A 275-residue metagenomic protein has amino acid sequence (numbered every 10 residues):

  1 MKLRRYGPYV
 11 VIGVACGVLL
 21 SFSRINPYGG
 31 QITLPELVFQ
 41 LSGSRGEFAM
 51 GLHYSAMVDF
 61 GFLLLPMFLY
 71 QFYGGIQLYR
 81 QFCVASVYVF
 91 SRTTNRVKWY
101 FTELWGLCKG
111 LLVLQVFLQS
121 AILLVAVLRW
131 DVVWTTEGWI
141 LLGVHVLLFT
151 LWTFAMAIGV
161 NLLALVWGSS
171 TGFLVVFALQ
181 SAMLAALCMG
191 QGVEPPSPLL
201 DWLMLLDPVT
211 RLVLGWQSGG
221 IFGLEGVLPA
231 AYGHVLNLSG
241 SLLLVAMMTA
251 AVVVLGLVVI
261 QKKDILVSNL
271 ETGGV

Functional and structural regions predicted by a protein language model:
M1-V18: Aromatic- and glycine-rich beta-strand/loop motifs that create alpha-glucan
V11-A15, S170-L184, T272-G273: Central hydrophobic cores of alpha-helical transmembrane segments in multi-pass integral membrane proteins
G17-F68, G74-Q77, F101-S169, G220-L238 (+1 more regions): Secretory targeting signals
I25-Y54, L179-V275: Terminal transmembrane helical anchor/hairpin motif
Y73-R92, R96, L104: Transmembrane helix boundary and interhelical loop/hinge segments in multi-pass membrane proteins
R96, S169-S170: Membrane-helix interface/capping residues of multi-pass secondary transporters
W99-E103, V175-F177: Short hydrophobic alpha-helical segments that form membrane-spanning helices or hydrophobic packing faces of helical
